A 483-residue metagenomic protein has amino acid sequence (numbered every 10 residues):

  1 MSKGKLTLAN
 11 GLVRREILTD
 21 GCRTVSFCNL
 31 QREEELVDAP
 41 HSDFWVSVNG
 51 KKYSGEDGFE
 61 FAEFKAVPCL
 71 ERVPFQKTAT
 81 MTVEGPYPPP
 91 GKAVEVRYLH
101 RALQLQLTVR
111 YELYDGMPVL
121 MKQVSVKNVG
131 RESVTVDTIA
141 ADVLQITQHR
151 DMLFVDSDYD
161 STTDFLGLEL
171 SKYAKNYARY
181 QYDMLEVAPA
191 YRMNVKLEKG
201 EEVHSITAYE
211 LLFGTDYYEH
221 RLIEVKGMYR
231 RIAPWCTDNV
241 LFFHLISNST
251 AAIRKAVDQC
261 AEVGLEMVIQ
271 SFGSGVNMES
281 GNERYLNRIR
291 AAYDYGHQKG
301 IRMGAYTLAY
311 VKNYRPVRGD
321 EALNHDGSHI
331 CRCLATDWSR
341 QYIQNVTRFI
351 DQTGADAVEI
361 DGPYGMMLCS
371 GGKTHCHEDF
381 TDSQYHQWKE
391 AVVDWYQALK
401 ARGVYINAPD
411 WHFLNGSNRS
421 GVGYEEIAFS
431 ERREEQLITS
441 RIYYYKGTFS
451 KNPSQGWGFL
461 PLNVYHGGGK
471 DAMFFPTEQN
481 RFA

Functional and structural regions predicted by a protein language model:
K3-P86, G91-E95: Acidic-aromatic substrate-binding/catalytic surfaces of carbohydrate-active enzymes
V13, V129, I139-A141, G273-G275 (+4 more regions): An acidic- and aromatic-residue-enriched active-site/binding cleft used to recognize and process polar
G55, F59-V317, R340: Conserved structural scaffold segments of CAZyme catalytic domains across common CAZy folds
N248-S249, Q259, L334-D361: An active-site-proximal structural segment forming one wall of the substrate-binding cleft that immediately precedes
Q270-S271, A355, I360-G362, A408: Conserved beta-strand positions
R284, R288-R290, G300-V346, L368-F380: Substrate-binding/active-site clefts of carbohydrate-active enzymes
R288-I301, S383-V404: Alpha-helix-loop-beta-strand connector modules within alpha/beta enzyme cores
K312-H325, H329, C333-D337, Q344 (+1 more regions): Glycan-recognition surfaces
